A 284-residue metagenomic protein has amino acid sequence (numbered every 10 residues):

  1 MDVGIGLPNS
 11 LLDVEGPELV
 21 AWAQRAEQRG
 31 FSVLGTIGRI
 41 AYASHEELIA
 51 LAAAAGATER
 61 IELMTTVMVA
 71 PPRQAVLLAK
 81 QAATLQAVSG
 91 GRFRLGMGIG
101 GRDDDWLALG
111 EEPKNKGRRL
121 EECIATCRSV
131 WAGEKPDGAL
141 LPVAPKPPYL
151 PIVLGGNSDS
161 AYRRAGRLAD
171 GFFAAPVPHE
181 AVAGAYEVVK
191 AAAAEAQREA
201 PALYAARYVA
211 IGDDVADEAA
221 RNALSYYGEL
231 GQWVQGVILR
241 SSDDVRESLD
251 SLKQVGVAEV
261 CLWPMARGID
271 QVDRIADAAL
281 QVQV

Functional and structural regions predicted by a protein language model:
M1-V284: Active-site-adjacent structural elements that line small-molecule/cofactor binding pockets in enzymes
